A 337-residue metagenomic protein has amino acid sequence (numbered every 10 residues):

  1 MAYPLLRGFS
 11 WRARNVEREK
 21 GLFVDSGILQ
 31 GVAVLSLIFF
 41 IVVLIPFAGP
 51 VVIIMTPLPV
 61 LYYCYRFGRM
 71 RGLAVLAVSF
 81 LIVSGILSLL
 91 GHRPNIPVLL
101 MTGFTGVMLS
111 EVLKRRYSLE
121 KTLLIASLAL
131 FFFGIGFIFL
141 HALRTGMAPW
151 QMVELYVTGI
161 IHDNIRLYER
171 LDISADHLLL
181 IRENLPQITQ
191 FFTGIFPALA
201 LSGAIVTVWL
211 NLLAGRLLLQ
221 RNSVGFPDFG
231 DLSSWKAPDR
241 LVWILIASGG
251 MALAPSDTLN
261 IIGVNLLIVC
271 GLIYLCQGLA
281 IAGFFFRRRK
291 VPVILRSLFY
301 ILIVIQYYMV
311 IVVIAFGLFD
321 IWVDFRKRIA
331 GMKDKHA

Functional and structural regions predicted by a protein language model:
Y3-V78, K290-L298: Hydrophobic transmembrane alpha-helices
P4, F9-A13, E17-G21, L37 (+1 more regions): Long, positively charged, glycine-interspersed low-complexity recognition regions
L29-V34, L73-A77, I96, L100 (+4 more regions): Hydrophobic alpha-helical transmembrane segments
G49-E111, F316: Alpha-helical membrane segments and adjacent membrane-interface helices in multi-pass membrane proteins
V98-L143: Short helix-perturbing small/polar motifs within transmembrane alpha-helices
F139-F192: Membrane-interface interhelical loops and short interface/amphipathic helices in multi-pass inner-membrane
R144, A175-F226: Selected alpha-helical membrane-embedding segments in polytopic membrane proteins
L217-G278: Small-residue-rich helix-loop
